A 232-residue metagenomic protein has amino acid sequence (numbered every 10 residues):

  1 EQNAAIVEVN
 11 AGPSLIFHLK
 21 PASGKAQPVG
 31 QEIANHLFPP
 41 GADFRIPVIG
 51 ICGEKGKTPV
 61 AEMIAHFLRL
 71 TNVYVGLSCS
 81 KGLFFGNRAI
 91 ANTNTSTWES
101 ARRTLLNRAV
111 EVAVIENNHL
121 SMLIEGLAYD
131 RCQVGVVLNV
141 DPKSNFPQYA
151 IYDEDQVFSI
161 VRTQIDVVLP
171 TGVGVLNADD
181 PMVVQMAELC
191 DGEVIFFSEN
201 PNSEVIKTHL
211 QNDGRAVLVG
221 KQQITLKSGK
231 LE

Functional and structural regions predicted by a protein language model:
E1-C52: ATP-dependent carboxylate activation and anion-phosphoryl transfer catalytic cores that bind Mg-ATP to form
G12-I16, G82-F85, D141-N145: A short, flexible beta-alpha/helix-coil linker loop
K25, V29, I33, P47 (+6 more regions): General structural feature for long, well-ordered alpha-helical segments within catalytic domains of soluble enzymes
N35, H66-L70, L106, E188: Short, well-ordered alpha-helices that flank and scaffold nucleotide-derived cofactor binding pockets
P40-G86: Walker A (P-loop) phosphate-binding motif
V48, V75-L77, G135, V194-F196 (+2 more regions): Conserved beta-strand scaffold positions in the cores of enzyme catalytic domains, especially in NTP/NDP-utilizing
K81-A89, R215-K230: Short polybasic amphipathic segments
A89-L210, K230-E232: Flexible active-site lid/hinge loop adjacent to a nucleotide/diphosphate and Mg2+-phosphate binding pocket
